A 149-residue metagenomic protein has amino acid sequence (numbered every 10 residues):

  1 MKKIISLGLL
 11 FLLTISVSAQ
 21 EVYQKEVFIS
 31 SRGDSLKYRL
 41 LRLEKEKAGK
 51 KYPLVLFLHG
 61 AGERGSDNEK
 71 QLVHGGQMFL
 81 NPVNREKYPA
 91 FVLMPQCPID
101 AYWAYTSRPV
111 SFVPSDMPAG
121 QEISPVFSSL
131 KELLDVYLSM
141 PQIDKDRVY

Functional and structural regions predicted by a protein language model:
I4-I15: Sec-dependent N-terminal signal peptides
V17-L54, A90, V126-S129: A domain-start/cap signature at the N-terminus of enzymes
R39-R42, L72-L80, L130-L138: Short, well-ordered amphipathic alpha-helices
K45-K50, A104-Y149: Gly/Ser-rich "nucleophile elbow"/oxyanion-hole loop immediately N-terminal to the catalytic nucleophile in hydrolases
L56-L58: Alpha/beta-hydrolase
A61-F127: Active-site machinery of serine-nucleophile hydrolases
